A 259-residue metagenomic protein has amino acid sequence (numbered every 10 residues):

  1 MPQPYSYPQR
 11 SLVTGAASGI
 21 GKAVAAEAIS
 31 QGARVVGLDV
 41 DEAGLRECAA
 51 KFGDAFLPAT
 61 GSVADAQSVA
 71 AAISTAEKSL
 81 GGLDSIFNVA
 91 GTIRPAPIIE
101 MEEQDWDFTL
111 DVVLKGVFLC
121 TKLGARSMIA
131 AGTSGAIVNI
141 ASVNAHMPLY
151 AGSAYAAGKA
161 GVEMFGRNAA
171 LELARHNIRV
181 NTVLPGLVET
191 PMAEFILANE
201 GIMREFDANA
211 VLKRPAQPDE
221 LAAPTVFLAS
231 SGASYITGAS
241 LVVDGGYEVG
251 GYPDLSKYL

Functional and structural regions predicted by a protein language model:
P2-Y5, M147, T237-L259: Short C-terminal tail/terminal secondary-structure segment of NAD(P)H-dependent dehydrogenase/reductase domains
P97-I98, D105-L110, F206: Substrate-binding pocket helix/loop in short-chain dehydrogenase/reductase
I99, M147-S153, R175-H176, K213 (+1 more regions): Active-site loop immediately N-terminal to the catalytic Tyr-X3-Lys motif of short-chain dehydrogenase/reductase
T121, G158, G166: Active-site helix of classical SDR
R126, L171-R175, S234: Alpha-helical segment proximal to the catalytic Tyr-Lys
S142: Residue(s) in the substrate-gating loop at a strand-loop-helix junction that position the organic substrate next
I178-R179, P215-V243, E248: C-terminal substrate-recognition "lid" of short-chain dehydrogenase/reductases
